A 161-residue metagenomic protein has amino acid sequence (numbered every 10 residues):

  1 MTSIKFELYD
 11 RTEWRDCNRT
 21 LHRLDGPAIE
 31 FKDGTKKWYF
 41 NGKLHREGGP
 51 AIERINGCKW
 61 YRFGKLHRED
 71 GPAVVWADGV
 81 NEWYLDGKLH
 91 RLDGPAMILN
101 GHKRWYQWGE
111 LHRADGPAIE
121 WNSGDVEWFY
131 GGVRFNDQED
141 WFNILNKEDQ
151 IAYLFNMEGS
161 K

Functional and structural regions predicted by a protein language model:
M1-K161: Glycine/tyrosine- and acidic-biased, solvent-exposed loop/turn segments at the edges of beta-strands
